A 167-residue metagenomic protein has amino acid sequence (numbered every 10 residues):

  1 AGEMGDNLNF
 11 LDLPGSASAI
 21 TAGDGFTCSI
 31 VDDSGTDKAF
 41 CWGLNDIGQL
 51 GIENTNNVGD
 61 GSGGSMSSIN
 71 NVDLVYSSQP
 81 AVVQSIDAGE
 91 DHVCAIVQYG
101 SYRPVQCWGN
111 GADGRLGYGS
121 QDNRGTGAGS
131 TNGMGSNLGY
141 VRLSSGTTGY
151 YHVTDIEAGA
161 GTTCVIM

Functional and structural regions predicted by a protein language model:
A1-M4, F40-M66, Q106-G135: Short glycine/serine- and acidic-residue-enriched loop/turn motifs that recur at repeat junctions
E3, P14-S16, Y76-A81, S144-H152: Short glycine-/Asp-/Thr-/Trp-enriched loop segments that recur within the blades of beta-propeller repeat domains
M4-D12, S67-I69, G135-Y140: A short helix->beta-strand "capping" segment at the edge of beta-propeller domains
N9, S16, G25, D46-I47 (+9 more regions): Disulfide-stabilized cysteine-rich extracellular repeat microdomains
F26-S29, C41, H92-A95, C107 (+1 more regions): Conserved core positions of repeat-based scaffolds
D33-S34, N45, Y99-G100, G111: Residue-level signature of beta-propeller blades and closely related beta-rich strand-turn architectures in secreted
